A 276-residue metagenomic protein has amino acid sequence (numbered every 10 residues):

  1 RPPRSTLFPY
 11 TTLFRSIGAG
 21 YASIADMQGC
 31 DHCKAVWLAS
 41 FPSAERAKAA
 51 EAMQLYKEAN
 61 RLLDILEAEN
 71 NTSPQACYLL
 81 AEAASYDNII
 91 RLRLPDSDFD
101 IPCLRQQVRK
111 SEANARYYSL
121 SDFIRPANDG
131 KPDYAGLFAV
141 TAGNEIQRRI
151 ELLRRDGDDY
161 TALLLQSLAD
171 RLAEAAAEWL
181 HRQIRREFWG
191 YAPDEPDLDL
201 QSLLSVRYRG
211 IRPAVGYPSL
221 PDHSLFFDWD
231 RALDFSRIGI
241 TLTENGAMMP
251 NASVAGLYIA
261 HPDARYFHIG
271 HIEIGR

Functional and structural regions predicted by a protein language model:
R1-L13: Short, small-residue-biased leader/transition segments that mark boundaries at the very start of proteins
S5, A19-Y21, L257, H271: Intrinsically disordered, low-complexity regions
L7, Y21-S23, H32, P213 (+1 more regions): Polar low-complexity intrinsically disordered regions enriched in Ser/Thr and small residues
T12-L163, S167, F188, D197: Active-site loops and adjacent core secondary-structure elements that bind or stabilize anionic groups
N114-R276: C-terminal accessory domains/tails appended to large, multi-domain proteins
